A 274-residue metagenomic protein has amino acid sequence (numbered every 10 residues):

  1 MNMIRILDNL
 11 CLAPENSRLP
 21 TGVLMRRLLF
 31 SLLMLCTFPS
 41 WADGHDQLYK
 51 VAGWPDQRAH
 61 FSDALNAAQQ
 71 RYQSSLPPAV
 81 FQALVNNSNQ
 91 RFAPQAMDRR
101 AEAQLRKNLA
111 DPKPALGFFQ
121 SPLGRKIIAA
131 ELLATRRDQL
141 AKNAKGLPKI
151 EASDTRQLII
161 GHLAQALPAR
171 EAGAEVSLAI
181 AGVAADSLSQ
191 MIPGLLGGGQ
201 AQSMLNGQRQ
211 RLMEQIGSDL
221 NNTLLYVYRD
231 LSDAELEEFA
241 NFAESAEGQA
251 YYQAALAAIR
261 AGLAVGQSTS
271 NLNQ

Functional and structural regions predicted by a protein language model:
M1-L24: Short, intrinsically disordered or compositionally biased N-terminal tails of bacterial proteins
R26-S31: Sec-dependent signal peptide recognition, specifically the positively charged N-region followed immediately by
T37-P39: N-terminal signal peptide c-region/cleavage motif recognized by signal peptidases
D43-Q139: N-terminal Sec/ER secretory leader and immediately downstream segment of secreted/extracellular precursors
H60-F61, P112-G117, I127-A130, A174-S177 (+3 more regions): Surface-exposed patches in mature extracellular/periplasmic domains of secreted proteins
T135-R229: Extended amphipathic alpha-helical interaction segments
M213-E214, S218-Q274: A cross-kingdom marker for long, charged
